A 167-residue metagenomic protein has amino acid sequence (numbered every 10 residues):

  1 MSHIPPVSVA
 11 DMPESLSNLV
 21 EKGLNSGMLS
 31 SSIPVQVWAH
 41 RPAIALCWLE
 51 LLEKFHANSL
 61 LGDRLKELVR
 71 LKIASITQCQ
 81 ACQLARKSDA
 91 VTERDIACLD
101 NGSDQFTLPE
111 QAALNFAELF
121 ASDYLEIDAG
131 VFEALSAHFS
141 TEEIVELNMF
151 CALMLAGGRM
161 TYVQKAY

Functional and structural regions predicted by a protein language model:
M1-Y167: Hydrophobic alpha-helical segments
